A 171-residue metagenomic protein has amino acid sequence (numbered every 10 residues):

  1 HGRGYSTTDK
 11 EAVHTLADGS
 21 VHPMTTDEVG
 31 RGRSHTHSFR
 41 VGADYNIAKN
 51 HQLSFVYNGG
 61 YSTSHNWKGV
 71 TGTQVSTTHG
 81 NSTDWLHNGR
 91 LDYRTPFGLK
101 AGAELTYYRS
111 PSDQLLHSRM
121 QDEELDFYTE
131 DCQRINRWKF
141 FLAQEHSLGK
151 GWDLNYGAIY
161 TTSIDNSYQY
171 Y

Functional and structural regions predicted by a protein language model:
H1-I47, Q52, V56-T71: Periplasmic-side early beta-strands and strand-to-turn transitions of outer-membrane beta-barrels
T36-S64, T77-Y171: Face-selective signature of the C-terminal outer-membrane beta-barrel domain
